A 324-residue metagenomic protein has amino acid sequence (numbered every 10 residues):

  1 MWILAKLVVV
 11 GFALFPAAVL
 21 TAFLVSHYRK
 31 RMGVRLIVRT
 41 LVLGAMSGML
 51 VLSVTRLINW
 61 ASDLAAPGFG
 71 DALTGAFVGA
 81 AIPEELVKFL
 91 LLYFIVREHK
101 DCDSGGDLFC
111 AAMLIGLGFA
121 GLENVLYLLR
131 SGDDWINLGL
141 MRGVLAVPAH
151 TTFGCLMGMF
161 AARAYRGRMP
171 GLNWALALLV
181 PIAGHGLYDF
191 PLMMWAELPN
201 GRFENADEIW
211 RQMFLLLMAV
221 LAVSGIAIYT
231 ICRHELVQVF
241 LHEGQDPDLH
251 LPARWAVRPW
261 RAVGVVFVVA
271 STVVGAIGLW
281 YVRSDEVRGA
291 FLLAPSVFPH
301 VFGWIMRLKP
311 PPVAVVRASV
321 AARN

Functional and structural regions predicted by a protein language model:
M1-N324: Hydrophobic alpha-helical segments at protein termini of multi-pass membrane proteins
